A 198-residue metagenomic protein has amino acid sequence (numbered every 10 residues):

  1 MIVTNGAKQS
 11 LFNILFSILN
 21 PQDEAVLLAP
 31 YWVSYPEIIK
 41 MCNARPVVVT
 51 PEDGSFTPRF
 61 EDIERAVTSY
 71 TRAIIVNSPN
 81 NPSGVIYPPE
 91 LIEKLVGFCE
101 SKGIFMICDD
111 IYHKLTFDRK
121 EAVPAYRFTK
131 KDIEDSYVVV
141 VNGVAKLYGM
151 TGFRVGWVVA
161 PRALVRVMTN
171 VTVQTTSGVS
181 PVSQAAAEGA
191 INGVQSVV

Functional and structural regions predicted by a protein language model:
M1, A25-V26, I39, I74 (+6 more regions): Generic structural signal for small/hydrophobic residues in well-ordered secondary structure, especially within
M1-E24, D132, V138: Phosphate-binding glycine-rich loop
M1-G6, N13, C42, D62 (+1 more regions): N-terminal small-domain helix-loop-helix segment of the aminotransferase-like
S17-I38: Conserved PLP-anchoring active-site segment centered on the Schiff-base-forming lysine
D23, A44, S101-F105, E134-S136: A short helix->loop->beta-strand "cap" motif at the edges of active sites that frequently abuts
A29, R45-E52: Short beta->alpha connector loops at strand-helix junctions that form conserved, small/polar/Pro-enriched
P51-E121, Y126: Active-site phosphate-binding strand-loop segment of PLP-dependent enzymes
Y137-V198: PLP-dependent aminotransferase class I/II
